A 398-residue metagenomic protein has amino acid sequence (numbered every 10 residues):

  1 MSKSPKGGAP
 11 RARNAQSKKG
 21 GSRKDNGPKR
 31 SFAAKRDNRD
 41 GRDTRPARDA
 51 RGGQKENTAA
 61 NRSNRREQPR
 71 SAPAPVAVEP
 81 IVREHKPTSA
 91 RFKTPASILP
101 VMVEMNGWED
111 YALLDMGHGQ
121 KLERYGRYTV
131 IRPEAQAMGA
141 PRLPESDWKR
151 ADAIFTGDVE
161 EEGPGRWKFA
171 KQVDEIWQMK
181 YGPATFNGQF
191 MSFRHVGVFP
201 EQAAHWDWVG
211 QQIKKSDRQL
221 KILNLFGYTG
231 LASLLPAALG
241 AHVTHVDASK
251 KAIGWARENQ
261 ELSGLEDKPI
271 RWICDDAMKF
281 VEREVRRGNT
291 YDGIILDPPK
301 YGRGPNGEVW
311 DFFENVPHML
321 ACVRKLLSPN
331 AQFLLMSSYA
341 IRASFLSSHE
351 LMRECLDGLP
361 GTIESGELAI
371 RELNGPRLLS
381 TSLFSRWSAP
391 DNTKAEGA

Functional and structural regions predicted by a protein language model:
M1-Q136, D147, A398: Non-catalytic accessory regions of SAM-dependent methyltransferases
G107-G126, V130-P200, D207: Non-catalytic substrate-recognition/targeting regions of SAM-dependent transferases
D217-Y228: Conserved class I S-adenosyl-L-methionine
T229-H242: Conserved SAM-binding loop of SAM-dependent methyltransferases across substrates and taxa, primarily the Class I
H242-A248: Conserved SAM-binding motif I beta-strand of class I
S249-I295: S-adenosyl-L-methionine
A277-G358: S-adenosylmethionine
A331-A398: C-terminal catalytic and target-recognition region of SAM-dependent MTase-like enzymes, primarily methyltransferases
